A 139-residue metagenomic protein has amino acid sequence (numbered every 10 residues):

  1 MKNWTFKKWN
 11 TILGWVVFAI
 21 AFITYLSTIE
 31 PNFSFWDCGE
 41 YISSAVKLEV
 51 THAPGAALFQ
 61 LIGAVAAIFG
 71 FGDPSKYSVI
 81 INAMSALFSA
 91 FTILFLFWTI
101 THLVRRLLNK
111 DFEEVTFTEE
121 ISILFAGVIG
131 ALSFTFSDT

Functional and structural regions predicted by a protein language model:
M1-W9, H102-S122: Membrane-interfacial, low-structure loops and terminal tails that flank and connect transmembrane helices in multi-pass
K7-F35, A131-D138: Transmembrane signal-anchor helices characteristic of membrane glycosylation enzymes that use polyprenol
T11-V16, L61, A83, L124-I129: Hydrophobic alpha-helical transmembrane segments
W15, A83-V115: Transmembrane-helix motifs of polytopic, lipid-linked glycan transferases
T24, I29, G63, A67 (+3 more regions): Membrane-water interface at transmembrane helix exits
L26-E30, P74-N82, L107-E120, G127-T139: Aromatic- and kink-enriched transmembrane "portal" helix at the membrane-lumen/periplasm boundary that abuts
I29-Y41, T51-G63: Extracytoplasmic catalytic/substrate-binding loops of multi-pass membrane glycan-assembly enzymes
F35-A45, I68-V79, S137-T139: Membrane-interface interhelical loops and short amphipathic "cap" helices that link adjacent transmembrane segments
